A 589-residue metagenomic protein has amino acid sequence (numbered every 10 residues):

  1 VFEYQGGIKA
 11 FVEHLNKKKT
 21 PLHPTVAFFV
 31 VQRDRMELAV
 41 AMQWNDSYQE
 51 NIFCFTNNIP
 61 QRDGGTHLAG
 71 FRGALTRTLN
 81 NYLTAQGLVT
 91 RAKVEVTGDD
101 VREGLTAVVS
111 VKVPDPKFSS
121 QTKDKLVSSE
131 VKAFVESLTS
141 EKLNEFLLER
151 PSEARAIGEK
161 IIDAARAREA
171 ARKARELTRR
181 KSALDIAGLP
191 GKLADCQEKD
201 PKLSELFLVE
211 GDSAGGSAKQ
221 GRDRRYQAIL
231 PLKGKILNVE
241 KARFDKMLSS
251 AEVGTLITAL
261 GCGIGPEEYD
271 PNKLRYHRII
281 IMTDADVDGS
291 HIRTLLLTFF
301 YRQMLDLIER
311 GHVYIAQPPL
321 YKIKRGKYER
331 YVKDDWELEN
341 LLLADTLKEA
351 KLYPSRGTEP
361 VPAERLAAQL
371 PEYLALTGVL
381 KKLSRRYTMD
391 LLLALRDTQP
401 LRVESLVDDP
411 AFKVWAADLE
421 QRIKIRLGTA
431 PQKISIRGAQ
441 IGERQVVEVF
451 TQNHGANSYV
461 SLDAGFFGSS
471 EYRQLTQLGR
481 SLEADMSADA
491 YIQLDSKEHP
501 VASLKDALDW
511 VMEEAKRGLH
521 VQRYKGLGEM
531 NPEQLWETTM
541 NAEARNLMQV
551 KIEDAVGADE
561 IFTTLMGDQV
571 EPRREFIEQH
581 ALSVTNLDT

Functional and structural regions predicted by a protein language model:
V1-T589: Conserved phosphate-chemistry cores used by DNA topoisomerases
